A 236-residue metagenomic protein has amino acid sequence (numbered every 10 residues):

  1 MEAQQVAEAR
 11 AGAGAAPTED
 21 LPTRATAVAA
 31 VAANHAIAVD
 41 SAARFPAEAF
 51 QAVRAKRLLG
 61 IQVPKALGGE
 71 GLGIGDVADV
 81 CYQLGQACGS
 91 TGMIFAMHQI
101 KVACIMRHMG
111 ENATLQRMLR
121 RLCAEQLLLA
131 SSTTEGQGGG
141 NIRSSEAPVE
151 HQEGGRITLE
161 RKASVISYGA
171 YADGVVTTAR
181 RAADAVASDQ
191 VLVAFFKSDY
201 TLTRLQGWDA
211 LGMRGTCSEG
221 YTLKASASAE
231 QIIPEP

Functional and structural regions predicted by a protein language model:
E2-D79: Alpha-helical interface subdomain recognition
A47, Q51-R54, G60-S167: Glycine-rich flavin
E111-N112, L202, S228-Q231: Short helix-loop capping/hinge motifs at secondary-structure junctions, enriched in acidic/polar residues
L127, R143-S145, Y171-D173, D189 (+2 more regions): A generic structural signal for well-ordered coil/turn residues at beta-strand boundaries that shape enzyme active-site
T133-G136, R161-A163, A179-R180, F195-S198 (+1 more regions): Fold-independent oxyanion-binding glycine-rich loops and adjacent beta-strand/coil segments at enzyme active sites
V165-R204: A short core secondary-structure module
Y200-A227: Flexible, small-/acidic-enriched active-site or ligand-binding loops
K224-P236: A glycine-rich, basic-preceded beta-loop-alpha segment at the flavin cofactor/substrate interface of flavin-utilizing
